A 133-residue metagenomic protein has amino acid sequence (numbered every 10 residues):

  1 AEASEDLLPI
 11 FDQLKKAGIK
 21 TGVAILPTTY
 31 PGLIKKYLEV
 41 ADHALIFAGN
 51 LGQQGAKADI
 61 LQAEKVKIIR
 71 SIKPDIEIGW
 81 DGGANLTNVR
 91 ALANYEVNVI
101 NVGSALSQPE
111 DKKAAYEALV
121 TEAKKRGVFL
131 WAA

Functional and structural regions predicted by a protein language model:
A1-E5, L45-G55, Y95-Y116: Glycine-rich phosphate-binding active-site loops on the catalytic face of alpha/beta enzymes
A1-E77: Conserved anion-binding
A24, K67-K73, V89-L92, K124-F129: A general structural signal for short secondary-structure boundary/capping elements
T28-V40, A84-I100: Catalytic cores of alpha/beta
A44, I69, D81, L92 (+2 more regions): Conserved, mostly hydrophobic/aromatic
A93, S107-A133: C-terminal helical cap(s) of enzyme catalytic domains, especially alpha/beta-barrels
